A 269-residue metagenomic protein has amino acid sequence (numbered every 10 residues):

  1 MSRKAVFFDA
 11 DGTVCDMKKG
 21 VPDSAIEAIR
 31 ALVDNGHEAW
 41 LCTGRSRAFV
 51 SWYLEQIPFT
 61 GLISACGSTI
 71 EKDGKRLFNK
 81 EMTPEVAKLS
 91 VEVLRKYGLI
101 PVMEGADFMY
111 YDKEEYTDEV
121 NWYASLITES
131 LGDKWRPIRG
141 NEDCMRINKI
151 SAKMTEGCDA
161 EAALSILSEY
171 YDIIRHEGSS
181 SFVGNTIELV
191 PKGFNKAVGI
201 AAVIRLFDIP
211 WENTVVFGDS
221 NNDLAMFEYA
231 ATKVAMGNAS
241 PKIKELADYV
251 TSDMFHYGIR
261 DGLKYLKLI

Functional and structural regions predicted by a protein language model:
M1-A5, P22, E188-I269: Mg2+-dependent phosphoryl-transfer enzymes with acidic/Ser/Thr/Gly-rich catalytic loops
A10-D11: Residue immediately C-terminal to the conserved phosphorylatable aspartate in receiver
K18-A124: Active-site phosphate-binding/coordination module
D34-W40, T60, N148-I150, E212-N213 (+2 more regions): Short active-site oxyanion
I57-P58, C66, L167-Y170, Y229-A230 (+1 more regions): Short, structured coil segments at secondary-structure junctions
F59-C66, I174-R175, K233-G237, T251-S252: Short hydrophobic/aromatic-enriched beta-strand-loop microsegments
E104-F217, N221: Conserved acidic, metal-coordinating active-site core of Asp-based, Mg2+-dependent phosphoryl-transfer enzymes
